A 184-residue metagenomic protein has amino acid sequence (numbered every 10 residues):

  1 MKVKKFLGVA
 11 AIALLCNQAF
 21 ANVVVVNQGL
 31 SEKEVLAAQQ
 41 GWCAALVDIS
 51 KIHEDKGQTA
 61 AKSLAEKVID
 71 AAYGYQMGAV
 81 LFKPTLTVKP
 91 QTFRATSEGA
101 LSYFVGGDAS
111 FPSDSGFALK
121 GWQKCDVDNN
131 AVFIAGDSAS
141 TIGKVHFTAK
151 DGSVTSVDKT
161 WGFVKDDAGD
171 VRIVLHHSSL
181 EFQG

Functional and structural regions predicted by a protein language model:
M1-A21: Gram-negative bacterial Sec-dependent N-terminal signal peptides
F20-Y75: Short, low-complexity N-terminal intrinsically disordered segments enriched in polar/charged residues
N22, I134-I142, D151-G184: Short beta-strand edge/turn micro-motifs at domain boundaries
L46, V145-F147, H177: Short beta-strand segments enriched in hydrophobic/aromatic residues within well-folded beta-rich domains
K56-N129: A solvent-exposed, acidic/Ser-Thr-rich amphipathic alpha-helical stretch
D108-K159: Acidic, glycine-rich flexible loop segments
